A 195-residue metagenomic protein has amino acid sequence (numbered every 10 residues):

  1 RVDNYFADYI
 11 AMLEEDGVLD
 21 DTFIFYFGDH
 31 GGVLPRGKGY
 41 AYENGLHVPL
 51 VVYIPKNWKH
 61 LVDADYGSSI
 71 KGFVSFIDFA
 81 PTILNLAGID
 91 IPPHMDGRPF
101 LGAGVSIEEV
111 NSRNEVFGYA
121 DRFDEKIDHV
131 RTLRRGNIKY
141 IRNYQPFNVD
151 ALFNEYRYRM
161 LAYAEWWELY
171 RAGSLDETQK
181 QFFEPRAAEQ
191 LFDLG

Functional and structural regions predicted by a protein language model:
V2, F6-Y9, L13, F23-G28 (+3 more regions): Beta-strand elements within well-structured catalytic alpha/beta cores of enzymes that handle phosphate/sulfate esters
I10-L13, G17, P55-W58, L86-I91 (+4 more regions): A generic secondary-structure signal for well-formed alpha-helical elements
M12-S75, H94-D96: Histidine-centered active-site microenvironments of extracellular/periplasmic hydrolases and transferases
D20-T22, G67-R135: Polar, surface-exposed loop/tail segments that function as active-site lids or cofactor/substrate-recognition elements
D21-I24, L50, N114-V116, K139 (+2 more regions): Beta-sheet entry/capping signal
F27-H30, I54-K56, A120, N143-Y144 (+1 more regions): Active-site-proximal beta-strand/loop segments in catalytic clefts of secreted hydrolases
G31, L101-G104, A151: Short secondary-structure boundary/hinge segments and terminal tails
E43, F123-G195: C-terminal, low-complexity/hydrophilic appendages and adjacent surface loops of extracellular/periplasmic anionic
